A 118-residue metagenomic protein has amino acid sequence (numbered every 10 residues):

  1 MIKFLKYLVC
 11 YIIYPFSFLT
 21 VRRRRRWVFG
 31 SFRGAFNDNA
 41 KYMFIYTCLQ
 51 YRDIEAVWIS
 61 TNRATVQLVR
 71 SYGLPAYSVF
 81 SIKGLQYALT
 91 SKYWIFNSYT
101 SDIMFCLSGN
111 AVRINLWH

Functional and structural regions predicted by a protein language model:
M1-R33: Membrane-proximal basic amphipathic "stem/tether" segments
R25-W117: Active-site and donor-binding regions of nucleotide-sugar-utilizing enzymes
